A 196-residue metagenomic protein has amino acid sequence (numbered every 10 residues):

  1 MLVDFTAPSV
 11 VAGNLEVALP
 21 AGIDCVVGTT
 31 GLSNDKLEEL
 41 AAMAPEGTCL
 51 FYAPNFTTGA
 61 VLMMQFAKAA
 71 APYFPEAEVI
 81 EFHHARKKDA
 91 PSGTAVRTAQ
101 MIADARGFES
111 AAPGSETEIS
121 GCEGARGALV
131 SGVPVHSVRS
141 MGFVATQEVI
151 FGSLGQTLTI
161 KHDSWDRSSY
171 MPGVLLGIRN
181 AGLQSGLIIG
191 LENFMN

Functional and structural regions predicted by a protein language model:
L2-V3, A7, V27: N-terminal Rossmann-like NAD(P) cofactor-binding module of classical short-chain dehydrogenase/reductase
A7, V11, S33, P91 (+1 more regions): Short, conserved glycine- and acidic-residue-centered signature motifs in active-site or ligand-binding loops
S9-A21, G28-Y52, A60-A70: Rossmann-fold NAD(P)-binding glycine/threonine-rich loop
L50-P54, V79-F82: Short beta-strands and strand-loop turn motifs
P75-N196: C-terminal substrate-binding/catalytic lobe of Rossmann-fold NAD(P)-dependent oxidoreductases
